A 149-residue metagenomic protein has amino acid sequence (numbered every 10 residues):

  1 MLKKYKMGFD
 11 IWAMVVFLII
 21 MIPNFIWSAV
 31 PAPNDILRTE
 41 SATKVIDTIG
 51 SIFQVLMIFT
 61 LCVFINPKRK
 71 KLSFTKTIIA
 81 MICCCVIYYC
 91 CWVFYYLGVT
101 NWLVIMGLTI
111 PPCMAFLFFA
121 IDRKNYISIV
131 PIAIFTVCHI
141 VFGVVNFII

Functional and structural regions predicted by a protein language model:
L2-G8, N66-T75, D122-I129: Membrane-interface helix-boundary motifs at transmembrane edges
I19-A32: Alpha-helical transmembrane segments of multi-pass membrane proteins
P31-T43: Membrane-interface helix termini and inter-helical loops of multi-pass transporters
E40-I52: Short aromatic-rich membrane-water interface segments that cap or initiate transmembrane helices in multi-pass membrane
M57-T60, I87-Y88, I110-F119, F135-H139: Hydrophobic, membrane-inserted alpha-helices
I79-N101: C-terminal halves and exits of single transmembrane alpha-helices
F94-V104, M114-P131: Membrane-helix boundary connector in multi-pass membrane proteins
K124-I149: Terminal transmembrane helical module of multi-pass membrane proteins
